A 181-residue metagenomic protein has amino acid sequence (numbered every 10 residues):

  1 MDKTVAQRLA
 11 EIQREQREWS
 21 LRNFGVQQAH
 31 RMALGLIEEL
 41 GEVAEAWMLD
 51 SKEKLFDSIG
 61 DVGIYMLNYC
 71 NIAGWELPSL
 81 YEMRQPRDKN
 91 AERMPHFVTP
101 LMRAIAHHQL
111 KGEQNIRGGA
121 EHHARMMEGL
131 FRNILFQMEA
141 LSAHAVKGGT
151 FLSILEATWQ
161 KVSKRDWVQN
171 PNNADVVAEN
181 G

Functional and structural regions predicted by a protein language model:
M1-G181: Flexible "arm" and connector segments at domain edges
